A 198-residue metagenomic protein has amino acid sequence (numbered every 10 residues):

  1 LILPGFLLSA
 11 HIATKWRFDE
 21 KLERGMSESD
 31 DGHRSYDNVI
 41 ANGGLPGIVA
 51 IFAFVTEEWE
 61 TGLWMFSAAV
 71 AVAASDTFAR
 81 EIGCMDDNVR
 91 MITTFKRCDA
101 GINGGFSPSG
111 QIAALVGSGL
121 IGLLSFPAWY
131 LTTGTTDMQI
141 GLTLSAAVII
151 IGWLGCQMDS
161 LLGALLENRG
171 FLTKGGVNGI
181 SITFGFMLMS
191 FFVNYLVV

Functional and structural regions predicted by a protein language model:
L1-A79, G83-V198: Hydrophobic alpha-helical transmembrane segments
